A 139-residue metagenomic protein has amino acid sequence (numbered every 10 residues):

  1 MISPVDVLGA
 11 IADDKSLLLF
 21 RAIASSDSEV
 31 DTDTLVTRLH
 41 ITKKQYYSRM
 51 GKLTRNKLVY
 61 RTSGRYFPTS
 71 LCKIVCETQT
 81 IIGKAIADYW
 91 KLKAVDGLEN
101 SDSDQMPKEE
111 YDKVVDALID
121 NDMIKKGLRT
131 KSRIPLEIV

Functional and structural regions predicted by a protein language model:
M1-L19: Short alpha-helical segments that sit at the start of domains
D13, I23-D27, T62: Short helix-capping/hinge SLiMs at alpha-helix to coil transitions
S26-R38: Short acidic, hydrophobic short linear motifs in intrinsically disordered regions
L35, Y46-N56: Basic amphipathic alpha-helical segments that dock to polyanions
T54-R65: A short, conserved structural fragment
S70-N100: Conserved segment of winged-helix/HTH DNA-binding domains
L92-V139: Exposed, interaction-prone assembly regions rather than primary DNA-binding/catalytic cores
